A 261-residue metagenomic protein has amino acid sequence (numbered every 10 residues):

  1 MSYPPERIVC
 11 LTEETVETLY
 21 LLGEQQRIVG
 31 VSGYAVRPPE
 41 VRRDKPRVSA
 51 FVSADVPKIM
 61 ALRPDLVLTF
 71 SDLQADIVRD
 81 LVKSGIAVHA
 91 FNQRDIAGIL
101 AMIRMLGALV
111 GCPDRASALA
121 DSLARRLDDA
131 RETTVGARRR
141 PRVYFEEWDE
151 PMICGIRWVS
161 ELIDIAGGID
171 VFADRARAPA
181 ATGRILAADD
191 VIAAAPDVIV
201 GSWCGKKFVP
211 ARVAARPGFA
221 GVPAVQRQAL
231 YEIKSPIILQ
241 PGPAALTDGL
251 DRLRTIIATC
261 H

Functional and structural regions predicted by a protein language model:
M1-H261: N-terminal ligand-binding lobe of clamshell/alpha-beta domains
